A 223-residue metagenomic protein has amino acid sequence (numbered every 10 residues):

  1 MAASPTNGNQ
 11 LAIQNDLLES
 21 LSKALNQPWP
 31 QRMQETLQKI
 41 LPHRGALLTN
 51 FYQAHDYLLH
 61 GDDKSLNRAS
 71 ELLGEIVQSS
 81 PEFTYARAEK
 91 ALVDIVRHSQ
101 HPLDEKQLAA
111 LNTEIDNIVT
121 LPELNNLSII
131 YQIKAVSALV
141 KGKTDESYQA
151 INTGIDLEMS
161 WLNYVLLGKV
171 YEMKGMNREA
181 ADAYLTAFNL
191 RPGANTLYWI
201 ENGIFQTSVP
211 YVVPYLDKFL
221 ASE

Functional and structural regions predicted by a protein language model:
M1-N50: Catalytic-center loop of serine/cysteine hydrolases
A46, F83, N125-L127, S160-W161 (+1 more regions): Residue-level recognition of tetratricopeptide repeat
A46-S79, I133-A138: Alpha-helical segment of the N-proximal tetratricopeptide repeat
H60-D63, R97, K141, K174: Structural motif corresponding to the intra-repeat A-B loop/turn of tetratricopeptide repeats
Y85-E89, S128-I133, L162-L166, L197-N202: Alpha-solenoid helical repeat scaffolds
T113, N177-N195, D217-S222: TPR/TPR-like (Sel1-like) alpha-helical repeat modules
